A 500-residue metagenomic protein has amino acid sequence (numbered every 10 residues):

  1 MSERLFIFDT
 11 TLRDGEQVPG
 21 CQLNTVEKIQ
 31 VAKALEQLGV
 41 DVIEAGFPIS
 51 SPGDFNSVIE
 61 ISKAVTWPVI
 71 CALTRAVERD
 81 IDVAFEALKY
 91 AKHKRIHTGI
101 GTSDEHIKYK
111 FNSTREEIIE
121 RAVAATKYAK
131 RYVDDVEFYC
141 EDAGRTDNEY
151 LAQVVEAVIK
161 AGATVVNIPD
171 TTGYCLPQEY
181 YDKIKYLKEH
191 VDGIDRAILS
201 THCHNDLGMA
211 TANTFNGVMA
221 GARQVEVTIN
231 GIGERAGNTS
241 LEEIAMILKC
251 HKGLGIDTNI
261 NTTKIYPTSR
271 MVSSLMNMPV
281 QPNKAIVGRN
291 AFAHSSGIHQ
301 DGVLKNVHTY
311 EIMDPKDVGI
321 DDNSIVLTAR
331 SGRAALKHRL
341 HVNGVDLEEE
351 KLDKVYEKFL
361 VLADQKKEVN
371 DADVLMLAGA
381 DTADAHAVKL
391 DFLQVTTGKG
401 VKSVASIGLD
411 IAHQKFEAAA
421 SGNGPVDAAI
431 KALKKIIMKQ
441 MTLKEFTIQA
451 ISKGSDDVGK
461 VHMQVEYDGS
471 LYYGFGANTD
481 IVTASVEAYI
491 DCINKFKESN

Functional and structural regions predicted by a protein language model:
R4-L5, T11, M246, G253-A419 (+1 more regions): A mid-to-C-terminal "edge-of-domain" accessory segment
L5-I7, Q17-V42, F55-A64, E78-L199 (+1 more regions): Alpha/beta enzyme core
D14, V18-P19, F47-P52, S103-E105 (+5 more regions): Short, small-residue-enriched loops and turns at beta-alpha junctions that line or gate enzyme active sites
Q17, Q22, Q30-V31, E368-Y472 (+2 more regions): Non-catalytic terminal/interface segments that mediate subunit docking, oligomerization, and allosteric communication
L38, A64, A87, A91 (+13 more regions): Change "in soluble alpha/beta enzymes" to "in soluble alpha/beta proteins
W67, P169-T171, E226-E234, K249-T258 (+3 more regions): Short beta-alpha connecting loops at secondary-structure transitions that line or flank enzyme active sites
W67-T74: A glycine-rich helix N-cap at a beta->alpha junction
C175, D182-K305: Catalytic alpha/beta core domains of metabolic enzymes, predominantly
